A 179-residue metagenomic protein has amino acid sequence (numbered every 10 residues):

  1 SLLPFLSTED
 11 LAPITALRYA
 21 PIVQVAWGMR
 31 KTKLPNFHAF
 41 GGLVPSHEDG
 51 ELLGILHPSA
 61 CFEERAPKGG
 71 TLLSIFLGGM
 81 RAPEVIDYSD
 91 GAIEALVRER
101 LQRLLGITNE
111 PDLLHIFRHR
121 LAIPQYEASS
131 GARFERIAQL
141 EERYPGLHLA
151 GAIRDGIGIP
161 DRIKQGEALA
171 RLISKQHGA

Functional and structural regions predicted by a protein language model:
S1-L73, G78-D87, G91, A95 (+2 more regions): Mid-domain catalytic core of redox enzymes that form a hydrophobic substrate pocket/lid adjacent to a catalytic redox
L2-F5, Y126, I159-P160: Short glycine-/acidic-enriched loop or helix-start segments at secondary-structure transitions that form or flank
I55, L114, A150: Hydrophobic residues at beta-strand termini and immediately following loops that shape nucleotide-binding pockets
E64, I123, G156: Flexible, glycine-rich phosphate/dinucleotide-binding loops and adjacent beta-alpha linkers at cofactor/substrate
L73-F76, A138-I157, R162-E167: Short FAD-binding loop at a beta-strand-to-alpha-helix junction that anchors the flavin cofactor in diverse
P83, E94-E142: Flavin (FAD/FMN) cofactor-binding core of flavoprotein oxidoreductases
R162-A179: Internal hydrophobic alpha-helix adjacent to the cofactor/substrate pocket in enzyme cavities
